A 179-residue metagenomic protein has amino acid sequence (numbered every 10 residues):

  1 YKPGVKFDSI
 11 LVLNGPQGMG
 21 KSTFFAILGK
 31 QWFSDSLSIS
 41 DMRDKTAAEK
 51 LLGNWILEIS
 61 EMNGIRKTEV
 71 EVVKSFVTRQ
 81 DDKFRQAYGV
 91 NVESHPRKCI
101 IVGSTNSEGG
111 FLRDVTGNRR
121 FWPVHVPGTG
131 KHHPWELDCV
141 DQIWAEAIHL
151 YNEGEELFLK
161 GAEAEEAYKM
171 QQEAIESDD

Functional and structural regions predicted by a protein language model:
Y1-G53: P-loop NTPase catalytic core of nucleic-acid-dependent motor ATPases
F24-I27, T68-F76, R120, Q142-E146: Alpha-helical scaffold elements adjacent to nucleotide-binding pockets in ATP/GTP-utilizing enzyme cores
A47-L52, Q86-S104: AAA+/SF3 P-loop NTPase mechanochemical coupling elements
W55-T78, F111-G117: Conserved AAA+/SF3 P-loop NTPase catalytic/coupling segment centered on the Walker-B
L57-S60, R85, K98-N106, V124: Structural recognition of the conserved hydrophobic beta-strand(s) that form the central parallel beta-sheet of P-loop
V70-E93: Conserved catalytic/switch belt of AAA+ P-loop NTPases
F111-K131: A short helix-turn-beta junction within AAA+ P-loop NTPase domains corresponding to the substrate/partner-engaging
E155-D179: DNA transaction DNA-binding modules
